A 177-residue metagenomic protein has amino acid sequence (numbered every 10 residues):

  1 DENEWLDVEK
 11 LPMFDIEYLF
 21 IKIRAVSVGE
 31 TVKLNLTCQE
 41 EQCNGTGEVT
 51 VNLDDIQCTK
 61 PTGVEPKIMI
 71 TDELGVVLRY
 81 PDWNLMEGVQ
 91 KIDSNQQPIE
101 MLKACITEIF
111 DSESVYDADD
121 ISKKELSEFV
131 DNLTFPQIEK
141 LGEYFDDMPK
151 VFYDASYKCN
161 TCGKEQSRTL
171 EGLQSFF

Functional and structural regions predicted by a protein language model:
D1-F177: Long C-terminal interaction/binding lobes of large macromolecular proteins
